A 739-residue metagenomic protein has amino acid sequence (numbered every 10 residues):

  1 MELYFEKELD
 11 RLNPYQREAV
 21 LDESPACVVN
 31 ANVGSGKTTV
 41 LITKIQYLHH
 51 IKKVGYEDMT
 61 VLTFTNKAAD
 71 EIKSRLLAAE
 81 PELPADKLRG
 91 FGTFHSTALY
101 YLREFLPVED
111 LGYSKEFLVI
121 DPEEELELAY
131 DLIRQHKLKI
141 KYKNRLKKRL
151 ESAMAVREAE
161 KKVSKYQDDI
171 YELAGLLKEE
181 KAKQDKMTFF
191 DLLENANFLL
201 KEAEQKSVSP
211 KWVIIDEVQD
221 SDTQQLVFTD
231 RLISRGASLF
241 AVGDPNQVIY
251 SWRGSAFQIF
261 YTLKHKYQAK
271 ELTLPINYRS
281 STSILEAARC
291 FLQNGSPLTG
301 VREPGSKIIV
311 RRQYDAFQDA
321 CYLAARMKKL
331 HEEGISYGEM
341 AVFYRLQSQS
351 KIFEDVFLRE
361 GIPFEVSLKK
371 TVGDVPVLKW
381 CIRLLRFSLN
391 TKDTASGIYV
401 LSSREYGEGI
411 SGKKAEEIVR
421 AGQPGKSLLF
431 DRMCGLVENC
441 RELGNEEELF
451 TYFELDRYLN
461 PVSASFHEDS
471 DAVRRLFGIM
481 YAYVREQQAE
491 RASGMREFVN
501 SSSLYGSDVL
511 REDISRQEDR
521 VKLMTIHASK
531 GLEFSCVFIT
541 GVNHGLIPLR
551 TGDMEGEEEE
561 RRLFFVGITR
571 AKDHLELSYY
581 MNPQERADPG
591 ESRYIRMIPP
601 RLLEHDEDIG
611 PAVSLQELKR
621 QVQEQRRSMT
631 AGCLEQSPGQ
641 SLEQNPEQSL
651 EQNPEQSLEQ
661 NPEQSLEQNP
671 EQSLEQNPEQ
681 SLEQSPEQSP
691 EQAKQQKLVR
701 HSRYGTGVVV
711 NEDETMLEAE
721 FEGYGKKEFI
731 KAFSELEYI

Functional and structural regions predicted by a protein language model:
M1-D110, E286-R289: P-loop NTPase Walker
M1-S35, T39-V40, D58-T60, E109-D110 (+8 more regions): Accessory N-terminal region flanking or inserted into the helicase ATPase core in nucleic-acid motor proteins
E2-Y4, Q224-R312: Conserved RecA-like helicase ATPase core segment that couples NTP binding/hydrolysis to strand translocation
V33-L41, I45, F105, A269-K270 (+2 more regions): Helicase P-loop NTPase motor core
G92-Y100, I214-E217, V242, L346 (+3 more regions): Conserved helicase core region in the C-terminal RecA-like lobe
K266, S306-K307, I335-F450, N460 (+1 more regions): ATPase/helicase motor core of nucleic-acid motors
A421-A528, L549, E604-E607: Accessory C-terminal helicase-associated subdomains
N543-L634, Q692-G725: C-terminal accessory regions
